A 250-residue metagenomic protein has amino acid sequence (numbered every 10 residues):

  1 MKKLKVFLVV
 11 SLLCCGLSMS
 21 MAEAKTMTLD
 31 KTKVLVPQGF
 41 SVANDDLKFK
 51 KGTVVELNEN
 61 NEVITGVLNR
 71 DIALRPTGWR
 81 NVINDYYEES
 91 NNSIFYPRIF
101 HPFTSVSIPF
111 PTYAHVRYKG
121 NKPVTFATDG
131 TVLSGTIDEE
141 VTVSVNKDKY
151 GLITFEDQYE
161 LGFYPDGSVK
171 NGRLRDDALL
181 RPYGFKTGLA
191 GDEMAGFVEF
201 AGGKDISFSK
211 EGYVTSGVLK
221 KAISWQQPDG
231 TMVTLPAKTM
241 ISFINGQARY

Functional and structural regions predicted by a protein language model:
M1-L8: Bacterial N-terminal signal peptides that target proteins for export
K3, M21-A24: N-terminal Sec-dependent export signals
V9-S18: Bacterial N-terminal signal peptides
E23-Y250: Glycine/tyrosine- and acidic-biased, solvent-exposed loop/turn segments at the edges of beta-strands
